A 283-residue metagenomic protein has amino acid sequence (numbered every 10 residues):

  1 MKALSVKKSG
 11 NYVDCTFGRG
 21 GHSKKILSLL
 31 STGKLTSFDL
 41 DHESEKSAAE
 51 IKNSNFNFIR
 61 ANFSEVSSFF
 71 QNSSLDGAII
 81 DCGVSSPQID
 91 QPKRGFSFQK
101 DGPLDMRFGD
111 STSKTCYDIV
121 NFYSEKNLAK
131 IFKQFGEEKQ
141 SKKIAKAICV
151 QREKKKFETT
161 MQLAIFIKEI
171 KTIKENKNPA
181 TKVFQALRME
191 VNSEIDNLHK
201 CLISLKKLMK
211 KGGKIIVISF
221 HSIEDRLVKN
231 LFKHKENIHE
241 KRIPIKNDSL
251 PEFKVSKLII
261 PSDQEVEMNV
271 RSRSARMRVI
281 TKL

Functional and structural regions predicted by a protein language model:
M1-L283: S-adenosyl-L-methionine-dependent methyltransferase catalytic core, i.e., the SAM/SAH-binding region
